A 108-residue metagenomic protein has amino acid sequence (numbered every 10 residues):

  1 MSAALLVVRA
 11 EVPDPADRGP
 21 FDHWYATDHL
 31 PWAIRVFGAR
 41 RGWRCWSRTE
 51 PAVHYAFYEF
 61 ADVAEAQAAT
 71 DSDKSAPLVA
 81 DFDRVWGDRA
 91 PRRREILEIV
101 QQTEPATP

Functional and structural regions predicted by a protein language model:
M1-P108: Macromolecular interaction modules
